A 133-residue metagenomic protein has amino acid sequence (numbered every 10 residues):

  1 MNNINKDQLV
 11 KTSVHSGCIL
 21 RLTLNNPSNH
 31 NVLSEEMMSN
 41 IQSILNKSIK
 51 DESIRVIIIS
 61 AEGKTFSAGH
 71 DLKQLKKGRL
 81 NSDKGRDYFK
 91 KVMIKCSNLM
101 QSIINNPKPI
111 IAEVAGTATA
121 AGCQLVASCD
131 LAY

Functional and structural regions predicted by a protein language model:
M1-E62, Q101: Conserved CoA-thioester-binding segment of acyl-CoA-metabolizing enzymes
L22, I59, D71, L125-A127: Hydrophobic/aromatic residues within transmembrane alpha-helices of multi-pass small-molecule transporters
N25, H70, A115: Histidine-centered beta-alpha loop that forms part of the nucleotide-sugar donor binding/catalytic region in diverse
V32, S67, A121: Residues that form or flank phosphate/diphosphate-binding pockets in enzymes that use nucleotide phosphates
M37-I41, V92-K95, L125: Hydrophobic alpha-helical membrane-association signature
A61-N98, A118: Glycine- (often His-adjacent) and acidic-residue-rich active-site loop that binds/positions the CoA thioester
S97-Y133: Glycine-rich beta-to-alpha active-site loop
